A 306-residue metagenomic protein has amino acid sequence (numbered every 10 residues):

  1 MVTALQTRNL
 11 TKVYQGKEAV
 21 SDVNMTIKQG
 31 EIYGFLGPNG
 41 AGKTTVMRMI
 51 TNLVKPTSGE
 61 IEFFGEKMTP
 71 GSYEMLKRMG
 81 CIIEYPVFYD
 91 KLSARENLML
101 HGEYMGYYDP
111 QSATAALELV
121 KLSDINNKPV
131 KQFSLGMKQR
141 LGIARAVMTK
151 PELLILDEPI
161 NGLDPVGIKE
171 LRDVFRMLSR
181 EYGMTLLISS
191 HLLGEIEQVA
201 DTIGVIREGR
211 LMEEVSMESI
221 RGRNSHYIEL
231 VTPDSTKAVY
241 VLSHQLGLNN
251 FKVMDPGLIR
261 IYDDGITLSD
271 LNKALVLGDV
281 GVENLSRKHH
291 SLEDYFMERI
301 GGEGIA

Functional and structural regions predicted by a protein language model:
M1-L5, G302-A306: Short, Lys/Arg-enriched, disordered terminal segments
V2-T7, K12-I188, L193-R207, L211-E213: ABC transporter nucleotide-binding domains
T11, R95, L119, L193 (+4 more regions): Alpha-helix N-cap/helix-start and coil->helix boundary motif
I32, V87, E152, G183 (+4 more regions): Generic structural signal for secondary-structure transition and capping sites
K67, Y108, S123, L248-N249 (+2 more regions): Short coil/loop linkers at secondary-structure junctions
K77, Q111-E118, D173, M177-R180 (+6 more regions): Replace "anionic and nucleotidyl ligands
R172-Y262: ABC transporter nucleotide-binding domain
H226-R299, A306: Short, charged/small-residue-rich alpha-helical element at the C-terminal edge of ABC transporter nucleotide-binding
